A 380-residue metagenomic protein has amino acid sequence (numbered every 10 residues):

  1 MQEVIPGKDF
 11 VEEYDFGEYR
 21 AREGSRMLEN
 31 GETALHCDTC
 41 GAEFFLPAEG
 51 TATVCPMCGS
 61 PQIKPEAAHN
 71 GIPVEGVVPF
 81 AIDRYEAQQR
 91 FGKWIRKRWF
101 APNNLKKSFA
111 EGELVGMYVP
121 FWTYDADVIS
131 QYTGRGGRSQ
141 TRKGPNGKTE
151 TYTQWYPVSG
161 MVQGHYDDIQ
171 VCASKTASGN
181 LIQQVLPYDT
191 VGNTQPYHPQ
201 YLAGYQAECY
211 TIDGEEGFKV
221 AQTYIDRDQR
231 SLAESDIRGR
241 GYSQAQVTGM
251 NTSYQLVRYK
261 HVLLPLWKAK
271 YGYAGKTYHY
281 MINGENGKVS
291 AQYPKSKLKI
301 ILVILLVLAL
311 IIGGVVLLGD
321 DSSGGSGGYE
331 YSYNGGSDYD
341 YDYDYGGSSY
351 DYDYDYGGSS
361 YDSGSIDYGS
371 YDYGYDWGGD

Functional and structural regions predicted by a protein language model:
M1, C37-C40, C55-C58: Short cysteine-rich clusters marking metal-coordination/redox-active sites
M1-R26: N-terminal cysteine/histidine-rich coordination modules
E3-V4, E43-P47, K64-P65: Short, non-ligating residues that shape and space the ligands of small metal-coordination modules and catalytic
E29, N70-G272: Charged, low-complexity helical/coil segments in non-catalytic cytosolic or luminal regions
N30-A34, A52: Residues immediately within or flanking Cys/His clusters that coordinate Zn2+ in small zinc-binding modules
G144, S323-D380: Intrinsically disordered, low-complexity segments
L264-S290: Extended, hydrophilic extramembrane loops/domains of integral membrane proteins
K295-G325: Alpha-helical transmembrane anchor segments and their immediate juxtamembrane flanks, especially terminal single-pass
